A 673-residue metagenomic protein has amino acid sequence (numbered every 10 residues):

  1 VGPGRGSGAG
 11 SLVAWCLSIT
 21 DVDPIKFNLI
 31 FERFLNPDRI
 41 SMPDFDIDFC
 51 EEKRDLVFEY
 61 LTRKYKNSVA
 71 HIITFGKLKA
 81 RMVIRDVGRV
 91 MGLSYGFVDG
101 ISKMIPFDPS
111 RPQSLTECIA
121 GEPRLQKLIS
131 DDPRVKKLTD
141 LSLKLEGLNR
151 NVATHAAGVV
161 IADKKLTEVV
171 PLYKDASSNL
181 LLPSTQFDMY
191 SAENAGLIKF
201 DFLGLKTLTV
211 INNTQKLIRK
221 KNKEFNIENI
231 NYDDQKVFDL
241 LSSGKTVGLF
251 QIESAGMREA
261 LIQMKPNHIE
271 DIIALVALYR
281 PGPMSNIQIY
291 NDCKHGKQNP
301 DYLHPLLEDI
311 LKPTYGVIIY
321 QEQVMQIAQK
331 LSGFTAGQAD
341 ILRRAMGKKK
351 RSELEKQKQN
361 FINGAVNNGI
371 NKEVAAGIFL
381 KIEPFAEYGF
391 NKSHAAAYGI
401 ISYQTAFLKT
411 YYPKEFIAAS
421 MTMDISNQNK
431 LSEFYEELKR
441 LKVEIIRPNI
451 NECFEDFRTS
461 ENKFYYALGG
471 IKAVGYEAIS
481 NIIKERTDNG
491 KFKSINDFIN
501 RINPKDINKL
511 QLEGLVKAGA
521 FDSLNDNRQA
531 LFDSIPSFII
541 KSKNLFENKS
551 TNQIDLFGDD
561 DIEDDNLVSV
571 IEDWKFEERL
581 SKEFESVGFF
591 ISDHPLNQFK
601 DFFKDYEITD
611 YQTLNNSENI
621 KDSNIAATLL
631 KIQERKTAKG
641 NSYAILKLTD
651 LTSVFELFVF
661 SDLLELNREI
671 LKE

Functional and structural regions predicted by a protein language model:
V1-P536, I540-K543, I554, Q633: Alpha-helical scaffold/interaction cores of sigma-54-like transcription cofactors and many family A DNA polymerases
K174-D175, F187, S432-E436, N525-E673: Prokaryote-biased recognition of long, low-complexity C-terminal linker/tail segments that are poorly structured
